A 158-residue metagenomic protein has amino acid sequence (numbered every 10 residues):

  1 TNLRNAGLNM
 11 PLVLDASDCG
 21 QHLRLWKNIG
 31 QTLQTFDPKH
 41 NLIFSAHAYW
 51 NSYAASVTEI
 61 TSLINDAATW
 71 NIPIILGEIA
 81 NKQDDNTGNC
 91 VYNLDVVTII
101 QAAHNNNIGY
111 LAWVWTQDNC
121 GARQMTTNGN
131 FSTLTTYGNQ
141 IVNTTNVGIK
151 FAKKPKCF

Functional and structural regions predicted by a protein language model:
T1-G109, R123-V147, K154-P155: Extracellular glycoside hydrolase catalytic/binding regions
D18, V114-N119: Short, solvent-exposed turn/loop segments enriched in Gly/Ser/Thr/Pro and often Arg
